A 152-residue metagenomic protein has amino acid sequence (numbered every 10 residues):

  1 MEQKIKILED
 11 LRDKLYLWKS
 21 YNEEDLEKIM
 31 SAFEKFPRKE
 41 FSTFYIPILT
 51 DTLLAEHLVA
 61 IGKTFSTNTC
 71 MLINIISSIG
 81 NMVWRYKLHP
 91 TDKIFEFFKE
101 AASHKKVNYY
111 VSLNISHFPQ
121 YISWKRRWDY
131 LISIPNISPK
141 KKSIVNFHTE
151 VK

Functional and structural regions predicted by a protein language model:
E2, K6, K14-S20, E27 (+3 more regions): Extended, charge-rich alpha-helical scaffold/interaction domains
E2-K4, I115-K152: Eukaryotic acidic, Ser/Thr-rich intrinsically disordered low-complexity regions
K4-L11, P47-E56, P90-E96, R127-W128: Core helices of alpha-solenoid repeat scaffolds
D10-E24, L58-T69, F98-S112, S138-I144: Helix-loop junctions that connect tandem helical modules in alpha-solenoid scaffolds
N22-K39, T69-S77: HEAT-repeat alpha-solenoid elements in large eukaryotic scaffold proteins
K28-S31, S77, L113-H117, F147: Residue-level signature of alpha-solenoid helical repeat scaffolds
A32-E40, I48, T52, I61 (+4 more regions): Residue-level signature of the C-terminal ends
E56, S66-I76, V83: Helix-rich alpha-solenoid scaffolding regions
